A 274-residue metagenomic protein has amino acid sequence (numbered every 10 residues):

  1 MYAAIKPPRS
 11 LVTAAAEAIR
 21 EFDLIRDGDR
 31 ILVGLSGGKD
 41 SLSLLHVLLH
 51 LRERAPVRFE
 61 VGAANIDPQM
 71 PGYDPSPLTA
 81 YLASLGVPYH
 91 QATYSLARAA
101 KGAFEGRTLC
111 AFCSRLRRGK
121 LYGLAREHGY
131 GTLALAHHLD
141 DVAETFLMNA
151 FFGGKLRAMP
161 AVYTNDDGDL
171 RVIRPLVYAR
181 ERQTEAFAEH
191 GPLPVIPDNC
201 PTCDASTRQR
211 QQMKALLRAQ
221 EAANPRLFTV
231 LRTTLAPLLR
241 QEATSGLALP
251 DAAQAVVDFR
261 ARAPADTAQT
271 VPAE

Functional and structural regions predicted by a protein language model:
M1-F152, P160, R182-H190, R262-A273: ATP-dependent adenylation/nucleotidyltransferase module used to activate substrates
S10, L116, A179, R208 (+1 more regions): Conserved active-site and cofactor/substrate-binding residues in soluble primary-metabolism enzymes
V61, D140-A219: Catalytic subdomain that performs nucleotidyl-dependent activation
P68-M70, L96-R98, Y163-D166, A179 (+2 more regions): Residue-level detector of flexible, active-site-proximal loop/helix-junction positions within diverse enzyme catalytic
S114-R126, V162-G168, L216-L235: Short, basic, helix/turn surface patches
L193-E274: The feature marks non-catalytic terminal segments
